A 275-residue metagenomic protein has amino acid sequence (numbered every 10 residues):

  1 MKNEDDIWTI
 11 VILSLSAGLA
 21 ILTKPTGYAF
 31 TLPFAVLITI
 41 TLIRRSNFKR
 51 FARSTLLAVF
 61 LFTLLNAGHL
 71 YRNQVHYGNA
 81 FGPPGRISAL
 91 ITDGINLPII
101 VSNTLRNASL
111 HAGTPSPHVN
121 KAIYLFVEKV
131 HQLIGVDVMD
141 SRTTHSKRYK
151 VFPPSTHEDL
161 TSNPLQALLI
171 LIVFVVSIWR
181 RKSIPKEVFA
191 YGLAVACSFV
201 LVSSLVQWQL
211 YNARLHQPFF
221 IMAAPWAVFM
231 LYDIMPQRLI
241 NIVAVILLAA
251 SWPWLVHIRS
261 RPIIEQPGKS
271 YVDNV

Functional and structural regions predicted by a protein language model:
M1, A20, A29, G78 (+2 more regions): Hydrophobic/aromatic-rich transmembrane helices and adjacent perimembrane loops
M1-T9: Membrane-interface transmembrane helices that cradle and orient dolichyl/undecaprenyl
V11-A17, T31-I38, T55-T63, I184 (+2 more regions): Signature aromatic-anchored transmembrane alpha helix within multi-pass, membrane-resident enzymes that catalyze glycan
L15, L19-K24, L64, M222: Transmembrane helix irregularities
T31-L42, P218-M222: Hydrophobic transmembrane alpha-helices of multi-pass, membrane-embedded glycosylation machinery
N66-K129: Aromatic-rich transmembrane-lumenal/periplasmic boundary elements in polytopic membrane proteins
L90-A108, V256-V275: Membrane-interface segments at or immediately adjacent to transmembrane helices that form the boundary between
P115-G192: Membrane-interface anchor segments at the N-terminal boundary of transmembrane helices in multi-pass membrane enzymes
